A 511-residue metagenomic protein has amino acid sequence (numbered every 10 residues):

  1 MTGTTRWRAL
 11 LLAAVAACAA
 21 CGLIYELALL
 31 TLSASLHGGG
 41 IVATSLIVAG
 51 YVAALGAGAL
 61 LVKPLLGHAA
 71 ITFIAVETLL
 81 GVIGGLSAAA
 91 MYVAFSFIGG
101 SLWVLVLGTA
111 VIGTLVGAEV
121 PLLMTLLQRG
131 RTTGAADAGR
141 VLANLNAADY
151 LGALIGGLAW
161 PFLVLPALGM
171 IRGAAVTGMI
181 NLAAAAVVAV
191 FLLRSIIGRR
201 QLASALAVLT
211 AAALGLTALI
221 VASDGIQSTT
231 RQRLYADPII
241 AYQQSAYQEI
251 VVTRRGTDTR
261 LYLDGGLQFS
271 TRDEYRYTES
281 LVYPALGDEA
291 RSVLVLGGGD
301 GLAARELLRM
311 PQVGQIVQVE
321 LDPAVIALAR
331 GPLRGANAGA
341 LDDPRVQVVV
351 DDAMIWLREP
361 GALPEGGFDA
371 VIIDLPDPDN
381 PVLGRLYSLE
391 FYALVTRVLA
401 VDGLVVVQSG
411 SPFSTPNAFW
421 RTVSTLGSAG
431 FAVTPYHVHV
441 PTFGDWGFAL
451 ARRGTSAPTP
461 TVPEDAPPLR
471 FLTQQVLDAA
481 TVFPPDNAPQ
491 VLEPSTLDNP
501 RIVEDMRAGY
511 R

Functional and structural regions predicted by a protein language model:
M1-Y242, A246, R254-T257, L261-G265 (+14 more regions): Alpha-helical transmembrane segments of multi-pass membrane proteins
Q248, T455-R511: SAM/dcSAM-binding transferase cores
R272-R276, N380, T461: Solvent-exposed, non-transmembrane alpha-helical starts
S292-G298, T461-D465: Short alpha-helical "patches" and their helix-cap loops
